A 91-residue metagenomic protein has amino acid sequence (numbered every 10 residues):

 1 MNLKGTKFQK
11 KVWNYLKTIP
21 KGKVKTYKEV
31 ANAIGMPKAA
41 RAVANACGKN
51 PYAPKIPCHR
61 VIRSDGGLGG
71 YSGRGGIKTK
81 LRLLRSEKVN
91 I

Functional and structural regions predicted by a protein language model:
M1, I56, I62-I91: Low-complexity, small/basic-enriched stretches that occur predominantly at protein N-termini or linker tails
M1-K38, R85-I91: Basic nucleic-acid-binding alpha-helical/helix-turn surface characteristic of O6-alkylguanine DNA
K17, G35, G48, R63-G66: A broad detector of the eukaryotic-type serine/threonine protein kinase catalytic domain
P20, P51-P57: Short, proline-centered helix/strand-breaking motifs
K28, R41-A44, L81: Active-site phosphate/pyrophosphate- and oxyanion-stabilizing loops and adjacent acidic/basic residues in soluble
K38-A53: Regulatory, non-catalytic segments
